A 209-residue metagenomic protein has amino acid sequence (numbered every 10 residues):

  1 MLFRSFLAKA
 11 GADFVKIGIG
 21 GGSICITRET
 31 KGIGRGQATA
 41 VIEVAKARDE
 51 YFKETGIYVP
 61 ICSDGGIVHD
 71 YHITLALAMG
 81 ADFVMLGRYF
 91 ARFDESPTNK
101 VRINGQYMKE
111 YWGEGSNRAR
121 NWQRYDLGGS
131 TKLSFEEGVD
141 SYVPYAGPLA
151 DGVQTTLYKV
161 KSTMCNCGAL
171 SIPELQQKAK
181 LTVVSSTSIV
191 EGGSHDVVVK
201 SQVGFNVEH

Functional and structural regions predicted by a protein language model:
M1-D64, V68-K109, L127-T131: Alpha/beta enzyme core
E29-T30, Q37, T98-N99, I103-Y107 (+5 more regions): Charge-rich, low-complexity amphipathic helices in intrinsically disordered tails/linkers adjacent to domains
K46-R48, E114-R118, N206-V207: Short C-terminal domain-edge/linker segments immediately following a structured domain
D94, G128-H209: C-terminal extensions of enzymes
N99-V143: Active-site pocket-lining segment
